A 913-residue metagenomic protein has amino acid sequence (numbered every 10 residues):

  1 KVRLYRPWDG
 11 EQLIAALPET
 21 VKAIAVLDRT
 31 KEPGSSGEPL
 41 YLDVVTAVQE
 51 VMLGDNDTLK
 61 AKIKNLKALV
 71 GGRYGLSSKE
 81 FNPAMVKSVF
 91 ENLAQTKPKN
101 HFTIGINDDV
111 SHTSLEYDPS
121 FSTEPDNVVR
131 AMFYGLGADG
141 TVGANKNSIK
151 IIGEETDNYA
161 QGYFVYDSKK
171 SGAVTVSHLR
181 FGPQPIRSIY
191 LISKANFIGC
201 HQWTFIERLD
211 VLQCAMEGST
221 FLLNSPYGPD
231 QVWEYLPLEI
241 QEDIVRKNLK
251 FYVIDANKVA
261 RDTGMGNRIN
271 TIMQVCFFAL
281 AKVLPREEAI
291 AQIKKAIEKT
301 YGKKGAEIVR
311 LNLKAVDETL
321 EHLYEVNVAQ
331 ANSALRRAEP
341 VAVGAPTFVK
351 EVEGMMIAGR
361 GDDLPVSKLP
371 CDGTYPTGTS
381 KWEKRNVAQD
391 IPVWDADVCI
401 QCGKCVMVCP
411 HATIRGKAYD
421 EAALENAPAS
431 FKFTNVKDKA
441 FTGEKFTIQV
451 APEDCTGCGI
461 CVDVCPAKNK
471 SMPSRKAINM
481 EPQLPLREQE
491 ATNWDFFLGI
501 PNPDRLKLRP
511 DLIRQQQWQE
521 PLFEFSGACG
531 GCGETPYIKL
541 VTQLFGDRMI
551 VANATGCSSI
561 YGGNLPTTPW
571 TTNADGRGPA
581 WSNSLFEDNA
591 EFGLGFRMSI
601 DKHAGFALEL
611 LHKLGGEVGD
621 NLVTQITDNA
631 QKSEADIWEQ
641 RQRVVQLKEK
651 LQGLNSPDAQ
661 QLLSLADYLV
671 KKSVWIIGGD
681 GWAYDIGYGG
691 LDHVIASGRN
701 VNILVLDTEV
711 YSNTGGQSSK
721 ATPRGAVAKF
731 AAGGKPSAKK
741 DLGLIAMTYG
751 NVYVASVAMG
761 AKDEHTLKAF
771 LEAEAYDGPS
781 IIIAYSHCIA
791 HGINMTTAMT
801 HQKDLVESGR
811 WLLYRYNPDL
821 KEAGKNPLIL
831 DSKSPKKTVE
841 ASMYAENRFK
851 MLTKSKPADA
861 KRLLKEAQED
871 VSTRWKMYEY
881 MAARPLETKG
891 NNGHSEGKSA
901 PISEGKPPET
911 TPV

Functional and structural regions predicted by a protein language model:
V2-D9, L13, V211, V670-I676 (+2 more regions): Glycine-rich ThDP/TPP pyrophosphate-binding loop and its adjacent helix/strand module within ThDP-dependent enzymes
P7-Q12, T20, L27-E38, L42 (+8 more regions): Active-site cofactor/cluster-binding pocket
G10-L13, T46-M52, Y117-F121, C371-D372 (+5 more regions): Structured alpha-helical segments in the cores of large, soluble enzyme domains
T46-L53, K60-G75, R246-V253, K299 (+7 more regions): Conserved thiamine diphosphate
S78-Y117, L311-S333, N751-W811: Structural signature of the thiamine diphosphate
T113-E217, G527, G533-I550, S559-T572 (+2 more regions): Thiamine diphosphate
A289, I293, G302-D454, V462-W675 (+10 more regions): Ferredoxin-type iron-sulfur electron-transfer modules and their immediate structural context
